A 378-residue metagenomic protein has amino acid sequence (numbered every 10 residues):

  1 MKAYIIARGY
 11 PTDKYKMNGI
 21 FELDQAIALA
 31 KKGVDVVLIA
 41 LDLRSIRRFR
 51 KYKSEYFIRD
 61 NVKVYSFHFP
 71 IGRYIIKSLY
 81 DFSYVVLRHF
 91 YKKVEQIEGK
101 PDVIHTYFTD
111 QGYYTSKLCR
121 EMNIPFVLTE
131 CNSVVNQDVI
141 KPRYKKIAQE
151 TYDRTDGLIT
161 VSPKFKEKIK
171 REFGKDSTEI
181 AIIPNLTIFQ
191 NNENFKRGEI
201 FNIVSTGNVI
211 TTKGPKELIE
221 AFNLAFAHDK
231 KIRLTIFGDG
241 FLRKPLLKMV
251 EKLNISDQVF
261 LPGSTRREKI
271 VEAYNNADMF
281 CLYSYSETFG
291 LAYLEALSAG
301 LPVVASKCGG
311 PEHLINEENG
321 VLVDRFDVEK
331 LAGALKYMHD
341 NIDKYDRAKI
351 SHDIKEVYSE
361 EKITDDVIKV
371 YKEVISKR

Functional and structural regions predicted by a protein language model:
M1-Y56, K372: N-terminal subdomain of nucleotide-sugar transferases
Y4, K196-F222, T235: Conserved donor-binding/catalytic core segment of Leloir-type glycosyltransferases
A40, Q149-N192: Donor nucleotide-sugar binding/catalytic pocket of nucleotide-sugar-dependent glycosyltransferases
T106-Q111: Short His-centered aromatic/hydrophobic patch
S264-T265, E272-A277: Short alpha-helical donor nucleotide-sugar binding micro-motif in glycosyltransferases
Y285: Aromatic "clamp/platform" in nucleotide-sugar-dependent glycosyltransferases that forms part of the donor/acceptor
P302-A305: Short hydrophobic beta-strand element within catalytic cores of glycosyltransferases and related nucleotide-activated
E317, V321-V328, Y337-D343: Conserved acidic donor-binding segment of nucleotide-sugar-dependent glycosyltransferases
